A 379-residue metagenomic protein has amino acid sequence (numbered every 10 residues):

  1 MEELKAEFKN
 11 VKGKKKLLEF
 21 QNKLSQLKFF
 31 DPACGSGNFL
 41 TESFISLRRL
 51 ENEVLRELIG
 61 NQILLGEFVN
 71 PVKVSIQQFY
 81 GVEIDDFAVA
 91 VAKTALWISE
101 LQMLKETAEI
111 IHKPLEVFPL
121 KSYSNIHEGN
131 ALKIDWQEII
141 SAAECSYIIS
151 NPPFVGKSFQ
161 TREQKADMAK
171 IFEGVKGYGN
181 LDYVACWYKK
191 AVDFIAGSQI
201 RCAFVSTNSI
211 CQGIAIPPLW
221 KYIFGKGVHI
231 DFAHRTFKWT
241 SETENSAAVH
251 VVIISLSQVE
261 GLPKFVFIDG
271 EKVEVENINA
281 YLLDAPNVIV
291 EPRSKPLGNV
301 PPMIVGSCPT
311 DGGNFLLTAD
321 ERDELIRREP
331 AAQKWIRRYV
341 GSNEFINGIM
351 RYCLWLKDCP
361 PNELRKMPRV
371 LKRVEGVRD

Functional and structural regions predicted by a protein language model:
M1-L18, F315-L316, R327-Y339, N343-L356 (+1 more regions): Class I S-adenosyl-L-methionine
M1-V72, I84, A88, N130 (+5 more regions): Class I S-adenosyl-L-methionine
T41, R48, V89, W97 (+6 more regions): Signature of N6-adenine DNA methyltransferases within the class I
V69-I76, D86, S122-N125, S246: Extended charged low-complexity segments that act as oligomerization/scaffolding linkers
F79-V82: Conserved SAM-binding motif I beta-strand of class I
A92: Conserved SAM-binding loop
R365-D379: Amphipathic alpha-helical
